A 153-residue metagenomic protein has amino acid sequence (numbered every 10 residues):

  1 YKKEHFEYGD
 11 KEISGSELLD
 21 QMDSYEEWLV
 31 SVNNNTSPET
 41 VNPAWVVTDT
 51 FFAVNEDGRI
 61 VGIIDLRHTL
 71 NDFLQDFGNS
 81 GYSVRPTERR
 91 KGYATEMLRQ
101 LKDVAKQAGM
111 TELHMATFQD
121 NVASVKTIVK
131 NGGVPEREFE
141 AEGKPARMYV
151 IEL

Functional and structural regions predicted by a protein language model:
Y1-N79, K144-L153: GNAT-family acyltransferases
T69-N71, T87, D120: Short coil/turn motifs at secondary-structure junctions
L74, K91, V122: Loop/helix-junction capping segments adjacent to catalytic residues or to phosphate/diphosphate-binding pockets
G81-S83, H114-A116, M148-V150: Short aromatic/hydrophobic contact patches that present stacked aromatics for nucleic-acid/ligand binding
Y82-V84, R90-Q107, K126-K130: Conserved acetyl-CoA-binding loop-helix of GNAT-fold acetyltransferases
A105-T117: Conserved GNAT acetyl-CoA-binding A-motif
M115-V125: Conserved beta-strand-loop-alpha-helix junction that forms the acyl-donor binding cleft
A116-T117, V129-M148: Conserved catalytic-core motifs of GNAT/GCN5-like acyltransferases
